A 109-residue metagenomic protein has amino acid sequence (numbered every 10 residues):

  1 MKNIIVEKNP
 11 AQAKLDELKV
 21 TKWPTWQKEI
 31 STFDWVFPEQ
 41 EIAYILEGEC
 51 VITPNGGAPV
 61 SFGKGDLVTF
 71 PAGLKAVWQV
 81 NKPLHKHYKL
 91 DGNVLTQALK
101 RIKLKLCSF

Functional and structural regions predicted by a protein language model:
M1-E17: Transition segment at domain starts
N9-A11, K19-P38, A72: Conserved short histidine dyad/triad with adjacent acidic residue
F33-F37, P54, V60-S61, Q79: Short histidine-centered beta-strand/loop micro-motifs that create catalytic or ligand/metal-coordination sites
W35, I52, K86-Y88: Short hydrophobic/aromatic-rich beta-strand segments that constitute the beta-sheet cores of beta-sandwich/beta-barrel
F37-I52: Short, conserved beta-strand element in jelly-roll/cupin
G56-A72: Short acidic-glycine-tyrosine-enriched beta hairpin
A72-Q97: Ligand-binding loop in jelly-roll beta-barrel domains
K100-F109: Glycine- and charge-enriched low-complexity intrinsically disordered segments
